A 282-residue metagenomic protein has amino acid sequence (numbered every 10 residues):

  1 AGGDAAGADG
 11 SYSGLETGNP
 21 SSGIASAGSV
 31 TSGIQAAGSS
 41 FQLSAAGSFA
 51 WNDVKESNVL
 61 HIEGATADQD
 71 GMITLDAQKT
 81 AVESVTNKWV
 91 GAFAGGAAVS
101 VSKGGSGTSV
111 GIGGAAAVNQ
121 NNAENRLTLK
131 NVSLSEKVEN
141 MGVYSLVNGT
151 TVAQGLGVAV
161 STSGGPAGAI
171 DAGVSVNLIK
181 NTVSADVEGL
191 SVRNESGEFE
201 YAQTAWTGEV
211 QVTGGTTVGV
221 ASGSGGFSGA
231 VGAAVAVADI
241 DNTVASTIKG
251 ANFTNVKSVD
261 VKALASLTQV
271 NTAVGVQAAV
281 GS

Functional and structural regions predicted by a protein language model:
A1-S282: Low-complexity, glycine- and small/polar-enriched segments
